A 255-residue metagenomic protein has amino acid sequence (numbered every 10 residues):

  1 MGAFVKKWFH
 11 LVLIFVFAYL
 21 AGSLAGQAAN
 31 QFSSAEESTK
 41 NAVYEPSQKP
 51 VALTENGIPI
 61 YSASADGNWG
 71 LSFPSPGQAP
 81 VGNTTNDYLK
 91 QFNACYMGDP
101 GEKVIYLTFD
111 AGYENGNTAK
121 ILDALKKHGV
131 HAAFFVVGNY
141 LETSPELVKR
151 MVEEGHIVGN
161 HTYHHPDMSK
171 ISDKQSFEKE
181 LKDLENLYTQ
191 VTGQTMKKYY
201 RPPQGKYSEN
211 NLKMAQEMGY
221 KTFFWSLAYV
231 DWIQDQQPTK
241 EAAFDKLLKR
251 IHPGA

Functional and structural regions predicted by a protein language model:
G2-T108, E114-K120, K127: N-terminal pre-catalytic segment of deacetylase/amide-hydrolase enzymes
N93-Y96, E154, K246-L247: Short beta-strand/turn micro-motifs at beta-sheet edges
E102-I105, N115-N117, K126-E241, L248-A255: Metal-dependent polysaccharide deacetylase catalytic core of the NodB/CE4 family, i.e., the active-site-bearing domain
